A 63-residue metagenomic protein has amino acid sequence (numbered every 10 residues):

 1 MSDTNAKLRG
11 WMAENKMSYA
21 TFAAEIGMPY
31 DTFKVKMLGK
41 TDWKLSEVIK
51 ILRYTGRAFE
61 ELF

Functional and structural regions predicted by a protein language model:
M1-M17: A short, Lys/Arg-rich alpha-helix, primarily the initiator
R9, A20, I49: Residues within the helices of the helix-turn-helix
R9, K34-V35, F63: Key DNA-contacting residues within the recognition helix of helix-turn-helix
M12, A23, L52: The alpha-helix within a helix-turn-helix
K16-V35: Short alpha-helical DNA-recognition segment
S46-E61: DNA major-groove recognition helix of helix-turn-helix/homeodomain DNA-binding modules
